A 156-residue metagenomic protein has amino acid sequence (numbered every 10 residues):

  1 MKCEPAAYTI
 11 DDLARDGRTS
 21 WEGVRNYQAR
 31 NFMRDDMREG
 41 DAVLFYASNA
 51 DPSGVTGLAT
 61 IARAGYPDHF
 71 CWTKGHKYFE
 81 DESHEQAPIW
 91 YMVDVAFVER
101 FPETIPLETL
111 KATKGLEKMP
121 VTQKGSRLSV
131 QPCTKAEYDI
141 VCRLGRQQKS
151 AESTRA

Functional and structural regions predicted by a protein language model:
M1, L58-A62, T134: GIY-YIG nuclease signature motif recognition
M1-E39, Q147-Q148, A156: Compositionally biased, charged N-terminal/linker segments
K2-E4, V98, C133: Structured loops at beta-to-helix junctions and adjacent beta-edge loops in soluble globular domains
A6-Y8, P102, Y138-I140: Short, acidic Gly/Pro/Ser/Thr-rich loop/turn segments
L44-F45, T60: Hydrophobic beta-strand signal
Y46-S53: Short, charged beta-turn/beta-strand-edge "cap" motif at the junction between a beta-strand and an adjacent loop
G57-L128: Aromatic- and Lys/Arg-enriched surface recognition patch
S129-A156: Charged phosphate-binding loop/patch that engages nucleotide di/tri-phosphates or the phosphate backbone of nucleic
